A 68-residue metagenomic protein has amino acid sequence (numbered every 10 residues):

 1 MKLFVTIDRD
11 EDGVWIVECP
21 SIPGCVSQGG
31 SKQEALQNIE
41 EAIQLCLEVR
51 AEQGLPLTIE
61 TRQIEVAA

Functional and structural regions predicted by a protein language model:
M1-F4, Q33, Q37-A68: Short, charged, surface-exposed hinge/linker loops at domain edges that act as mobile lids or interdomain connectors
D8-I22: Short aromatic-glycine-(Arg/Gly/Cys) micro-motifs in beta-strand/loop hairpins
P23-K32: A short, exposed loop/beta-hairpin motif centered on an aromatic-Gly-Thr core
